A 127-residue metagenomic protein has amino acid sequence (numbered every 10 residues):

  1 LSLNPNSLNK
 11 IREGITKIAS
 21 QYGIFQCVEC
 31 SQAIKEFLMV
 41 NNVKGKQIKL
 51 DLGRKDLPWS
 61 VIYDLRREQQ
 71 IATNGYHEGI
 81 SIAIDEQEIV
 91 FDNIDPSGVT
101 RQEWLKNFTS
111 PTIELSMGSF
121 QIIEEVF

Functional and structural regions predicted by a protein language model:
L1-F127: A structural boundary/capping signal
